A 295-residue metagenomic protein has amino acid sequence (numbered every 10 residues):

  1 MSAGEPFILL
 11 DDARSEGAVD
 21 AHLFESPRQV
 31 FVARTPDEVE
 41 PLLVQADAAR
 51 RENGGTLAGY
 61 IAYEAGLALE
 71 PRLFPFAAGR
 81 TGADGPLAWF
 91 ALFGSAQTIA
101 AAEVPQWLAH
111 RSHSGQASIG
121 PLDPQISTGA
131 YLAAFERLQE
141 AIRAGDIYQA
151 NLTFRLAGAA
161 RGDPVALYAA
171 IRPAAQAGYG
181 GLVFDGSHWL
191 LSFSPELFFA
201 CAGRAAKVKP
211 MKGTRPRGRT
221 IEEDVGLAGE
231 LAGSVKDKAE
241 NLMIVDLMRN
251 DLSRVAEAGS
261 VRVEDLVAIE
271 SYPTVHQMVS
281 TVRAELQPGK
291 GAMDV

Functional and structural regions predicted by a protein language model:
M1-V295: Extended alpha-helical targeting/anchoring segments, especially N-terminal organellar/secretory targeting helices
